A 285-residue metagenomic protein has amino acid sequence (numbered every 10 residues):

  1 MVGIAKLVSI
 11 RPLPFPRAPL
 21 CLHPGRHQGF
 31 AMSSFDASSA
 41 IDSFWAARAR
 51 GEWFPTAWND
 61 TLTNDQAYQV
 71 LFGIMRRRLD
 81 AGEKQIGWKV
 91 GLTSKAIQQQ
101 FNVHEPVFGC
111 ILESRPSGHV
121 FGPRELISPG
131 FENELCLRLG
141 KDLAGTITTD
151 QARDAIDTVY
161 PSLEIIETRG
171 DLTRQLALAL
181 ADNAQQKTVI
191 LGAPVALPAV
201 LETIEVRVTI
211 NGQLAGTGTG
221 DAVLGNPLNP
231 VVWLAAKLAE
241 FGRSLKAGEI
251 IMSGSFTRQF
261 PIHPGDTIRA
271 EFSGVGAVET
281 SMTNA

Functional and structural regions predicted by a protein language model:
M1-I10: Extreme N-terminal basic, low-complexity initiation segments that serve as generic localization/processing leaders
S33-N226, H263, T267, A277-A285: Catalytic-core "active-site belt" of small-molecule-metabolizing enzymes, emphasizing His/Asp/Glu-rich regions
I210-N211, S253, S273: Short strand-turn-strand beta-turns centered on an Asx-Gly dipeptide
V231-Q259: A conserved acidic, glycine/proline-rich C-terminal tail/linker
F256-F260, G274-A277: Short, charged beta-turn/beta-strand-edge "cap" motif at the junction between a beta-strand and an adjacent loop
